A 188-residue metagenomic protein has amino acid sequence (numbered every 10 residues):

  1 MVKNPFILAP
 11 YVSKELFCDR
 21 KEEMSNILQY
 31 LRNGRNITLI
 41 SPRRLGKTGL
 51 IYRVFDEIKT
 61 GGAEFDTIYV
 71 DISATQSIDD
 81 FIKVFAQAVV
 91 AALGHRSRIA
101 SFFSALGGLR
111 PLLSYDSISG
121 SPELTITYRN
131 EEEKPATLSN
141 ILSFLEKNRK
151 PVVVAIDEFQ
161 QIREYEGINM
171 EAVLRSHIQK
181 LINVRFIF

Functional and structural regions predicted by a protein language model:
M1-L45, G49-T60: Walker A/P-loop-proximal flanking segment of P-loop NTPase domains
Y11-V12, L39, D66, I156 (+1 more regions): A generic, residue-level signal for flexible/boundary positions that often mark functional hotspots
E22-N26, T137-N140, V173: Well-ordered alpha-helical segments embedded in enzymatic catalytic cores
I37, I68-V70, I187: Hydrophobic/aromatic beta-strand patches that form the interior of the parallel beta-sheet core in alpha/beta enzyme
P42-L45, G49-V154, F159-I162, I168 (+1 more regions): P-loop NTPase nucleotide-binding core
V173-F186: Substrate-engagement module of ASCE P-loop NTPases
